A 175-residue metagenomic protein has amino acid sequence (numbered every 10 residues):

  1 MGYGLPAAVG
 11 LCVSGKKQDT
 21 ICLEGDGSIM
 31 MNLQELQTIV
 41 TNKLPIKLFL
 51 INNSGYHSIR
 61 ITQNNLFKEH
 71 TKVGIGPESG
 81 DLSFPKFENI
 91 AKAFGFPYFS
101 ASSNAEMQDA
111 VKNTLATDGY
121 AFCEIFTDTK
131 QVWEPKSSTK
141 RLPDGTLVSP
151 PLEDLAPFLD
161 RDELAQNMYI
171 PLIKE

Functional and structural regions predicted by a protein language model:
M1-E175: Thiamine diphosphate
